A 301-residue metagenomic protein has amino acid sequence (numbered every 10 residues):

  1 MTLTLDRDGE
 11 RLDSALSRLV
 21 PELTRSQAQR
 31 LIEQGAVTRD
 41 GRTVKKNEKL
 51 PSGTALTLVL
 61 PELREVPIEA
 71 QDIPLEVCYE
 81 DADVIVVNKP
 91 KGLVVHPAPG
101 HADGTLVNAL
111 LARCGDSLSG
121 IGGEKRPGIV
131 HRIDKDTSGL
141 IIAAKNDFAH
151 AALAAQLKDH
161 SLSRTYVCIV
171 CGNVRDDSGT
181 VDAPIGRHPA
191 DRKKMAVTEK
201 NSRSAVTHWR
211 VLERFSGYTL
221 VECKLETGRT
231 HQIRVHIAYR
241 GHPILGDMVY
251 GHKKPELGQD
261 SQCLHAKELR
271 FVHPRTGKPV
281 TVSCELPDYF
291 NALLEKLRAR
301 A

Functional and structural regions predicted by a protein language model:
M1-Q27, L75, A190, E199-V206 (+3 more regions): Pseudouridine synthases involved in rRNA/tRNA modification
M1-T180, P184-P189, C263, L286-R298: RNA pseudouridine synthases
R39-D40, H96-P97, A144, M195-E199 (+2 more regions): Thr-Gly-centered strand-to-loop micro-motif
D40-K45, G217-L220, P255: Short alpha-helix capping/helix-loop boundary micro-motifs
V59-P61, C171, R175, L212 (+4 more regions): Solvent-exposed residues in well-ordered beta-strands and their adjoining turns, especially edge/terminal strands
I85, V221-K224: Short, well-ordered beta-strand segments enriched in hydrophobic/aromatic residues
R132-K135, N201, E213-F215: A short beta-turn/loop motif at secondary-structure boundaries
W209: Long C-terminal interaction/binding lobes of large macromolecular proteins
